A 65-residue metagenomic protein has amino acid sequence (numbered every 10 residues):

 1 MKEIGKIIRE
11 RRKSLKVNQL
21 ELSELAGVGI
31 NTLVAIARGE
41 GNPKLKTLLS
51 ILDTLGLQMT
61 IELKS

Functional and structural regions predicted by a protein language model:
K2-E3, T60-S65: Short hydrophobic/aromatic patches at helix-to-coil boundaries
K6, N31-V34: Positions in alpha-helical segments
K6-E21: Short basic helix-loop element that most often maps to the first helix and adjoining turn of HTH DNA-binding modules
V17-T32: Short alpha-helical DNA-recognition segment
K46-I61: DNA major-groove recognition helix of helix-turn-helix/homeodomain DNA-binding modules
